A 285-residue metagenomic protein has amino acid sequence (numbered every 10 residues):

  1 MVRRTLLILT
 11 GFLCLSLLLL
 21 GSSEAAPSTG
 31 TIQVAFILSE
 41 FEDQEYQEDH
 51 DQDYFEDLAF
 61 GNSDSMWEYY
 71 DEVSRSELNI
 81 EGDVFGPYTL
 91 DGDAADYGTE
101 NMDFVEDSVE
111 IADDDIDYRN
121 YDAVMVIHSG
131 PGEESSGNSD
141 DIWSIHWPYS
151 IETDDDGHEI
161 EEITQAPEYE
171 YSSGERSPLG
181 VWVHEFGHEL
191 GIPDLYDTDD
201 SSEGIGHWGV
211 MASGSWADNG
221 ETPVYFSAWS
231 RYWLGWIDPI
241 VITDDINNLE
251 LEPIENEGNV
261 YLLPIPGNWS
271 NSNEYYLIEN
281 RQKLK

Functional and structural regions predicted by a protein language model:
M1-T5: Positively charged n-region of N-terminal signal peptides that target proteins for export
I8-L18: Bacterial N-terminal signal peptides
L20-S22: N-terminal signal peptide c-region/cleavage motif recognized by signal peptidases
A25-F60: N-terminal module-boundary/linker segments of secreted carbohydrate-active enzymes
E48-N101, G214-Y232: Predominantly extracellular/luminal regions of secreted and cell-surface proteins, especially disulfide-bonded
D51, M66, N101-S108, P178-W182 (+2 more regions): Stable alpha-helical elements in mature extracytoplasmic
W67-E159: Active-site-proximal segments of metallohydrolase catalytic domains
V73, A123-K285: Extracellular hydrolytic enzyme modules, especially secreted metalloproteases of the metzincin/thermolysin-like class
